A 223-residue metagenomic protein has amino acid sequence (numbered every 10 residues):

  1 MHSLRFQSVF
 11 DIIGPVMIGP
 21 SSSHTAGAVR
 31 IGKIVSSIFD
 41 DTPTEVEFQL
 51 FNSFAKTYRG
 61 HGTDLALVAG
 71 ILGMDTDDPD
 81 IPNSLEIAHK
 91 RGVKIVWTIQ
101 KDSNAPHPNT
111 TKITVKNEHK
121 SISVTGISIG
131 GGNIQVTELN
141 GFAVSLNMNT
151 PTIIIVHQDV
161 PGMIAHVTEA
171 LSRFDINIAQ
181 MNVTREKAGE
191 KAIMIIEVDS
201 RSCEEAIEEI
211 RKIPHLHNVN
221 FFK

Functional and structural regions predicted by a protein language model:
M1-V9, D40-T44: Acidic-glycine-rich active-site phosphate/pyrophosphate-binding loop
G14-G32: Conserved phosphate/anionic-ligand binding catalytic regions in large, soluble enzymes, centered on
G32-I38: Histidine-anchored nucleotide/phosphate-binding helix
F39-F54, H119: Active-/binding-site microenvironments in catalytic and ligand-binding cores
E47, F51-K90: A structural-propensity feature for long, helix-poor, extended segments
T57-L65, P108-T110, K191-E197: Short glycine/threonine-rich loop-to-helix capping motif typified by GTGT followed within a few residues by an Asp-Pro
L72-E118: Contiguous domain-boundary segments centered on the initiation and propagation of an alpha-helix
I95-W97, N104, S123-K223: A conserved regulatory-domain signal marking ACT and ACT-like small-molecule sensing domains and adjacent regulatory
